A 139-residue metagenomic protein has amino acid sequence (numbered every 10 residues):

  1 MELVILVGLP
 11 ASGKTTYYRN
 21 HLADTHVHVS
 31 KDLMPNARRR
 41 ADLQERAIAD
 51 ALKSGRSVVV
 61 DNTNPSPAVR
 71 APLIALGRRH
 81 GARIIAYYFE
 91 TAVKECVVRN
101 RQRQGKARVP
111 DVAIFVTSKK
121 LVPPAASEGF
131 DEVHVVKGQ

Functional and structural regions predicted by a protein language model:
M1-G8, S12, A23-D24, R79 (+1 more regions): Conserved GTP-binding G-domain of TRAFAC-class P-loop NTPases and closely related GTPase folds
E2-V4, R56-V60, I84: Generic beta-sheet signal
S12-V69: Conserved substrate/cofactor phosphate-moiety recognition/catalytic segment in nucleotide-dependent phosphotransferases
V27-K31, G81-R83, R108: Short hydrophobic/aromatic-enriched beta-strand-loop microsegments
R46-A47, P72, V116, K120: Alpha-helical elements of Rossmann-like donor-binding domains used by nucleotide-donor carbohydrate transfer enzymes
A49-K53, R78-G81, S127: Conserved catalytic network of the ASCE P-loop NTPase/AAA+ motor domain
S66-R99: Mid-chain, well-packed structural core segment of small domains
